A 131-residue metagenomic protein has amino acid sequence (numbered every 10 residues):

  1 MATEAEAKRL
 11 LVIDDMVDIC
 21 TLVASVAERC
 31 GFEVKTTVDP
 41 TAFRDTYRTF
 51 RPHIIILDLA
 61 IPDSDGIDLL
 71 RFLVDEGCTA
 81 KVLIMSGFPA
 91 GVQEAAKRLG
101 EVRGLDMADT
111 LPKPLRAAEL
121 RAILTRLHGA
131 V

Functional and structural regions predicted by a protein language model:
M1-L11, V17, A24, E76 (+1 more regions): Non-catalytic signal-transmission and effector/linker regions of two-component phosphorelay proteins
D14, D58: Active-site residues of response regulator receiver
V17-K35: Two-component/phosphorelay signaling modules centered on CheY-like receiver
G31-D39, T46, L111: Short hydrophobic/Thr-rich beta-strand motif most characteristic of the beta2 strand and flanking loop of CheY-like
T41-R48, R121: Alpha2 helix of the CheY-like receiver
R48-F50, L73-T79: Conserved phosphotransfer cores of two-component systems
P62: The feature encodes the CheY-like receiver
D68-R71, F88-T110: Alpha4 helix (beta4-alpha4-beta5 surface) of REC/receiver domains from two-component response regulators
